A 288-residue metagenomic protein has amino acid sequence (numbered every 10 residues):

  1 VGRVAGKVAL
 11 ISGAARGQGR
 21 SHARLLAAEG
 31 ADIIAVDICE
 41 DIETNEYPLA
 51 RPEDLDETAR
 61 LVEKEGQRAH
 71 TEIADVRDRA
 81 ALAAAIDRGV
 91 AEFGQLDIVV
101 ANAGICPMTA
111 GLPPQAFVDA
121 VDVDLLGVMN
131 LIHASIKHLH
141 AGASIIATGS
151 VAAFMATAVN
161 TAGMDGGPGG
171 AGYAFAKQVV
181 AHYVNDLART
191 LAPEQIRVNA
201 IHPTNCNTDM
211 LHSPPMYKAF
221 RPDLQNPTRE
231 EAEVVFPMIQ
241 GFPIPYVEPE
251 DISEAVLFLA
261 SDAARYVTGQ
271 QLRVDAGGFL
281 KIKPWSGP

Functional and structural regions predicted by a protein language model:
G2-E40: Canonical Rossmann dinucleotide-binding motif of NAD(H)/NADP(H)-dependent dehydrogenases/reductases, specifically
P48-D56, G104-D119, T157-D165, G169 (+3 more regions): Conserved mid-core segment of classical short-chain dehydrogenase/reductases
D97, I105, P113-I132, I146 (+2 more regions): Catalytic Tyr-X3-Lys loop
I105-T109, I146-P193, T204-N207: Catalytic loop of short-chain dehydrogenase/reductase
V123-A143, A152-F154, A188-R189, P193 (+1 more regions): Amphipathic alpha-helical dimer-interface segment in Rossmann-like NAD(P)H-dependent oxidoreductases
A192, R197, V267-G269: Short, small/polar-rich loop/turn modules that mediate ligand/substrate recognition or access, typified
Q225-E230, Q240-I252: A conserved structural motif in NAD(P)-dependent oxidoreductases
V256-L257, T268-P288: Short C-terminal tail/terminal secondary-structure segment of NAD(P)H-dependent dehydrogenase/reductase domains
